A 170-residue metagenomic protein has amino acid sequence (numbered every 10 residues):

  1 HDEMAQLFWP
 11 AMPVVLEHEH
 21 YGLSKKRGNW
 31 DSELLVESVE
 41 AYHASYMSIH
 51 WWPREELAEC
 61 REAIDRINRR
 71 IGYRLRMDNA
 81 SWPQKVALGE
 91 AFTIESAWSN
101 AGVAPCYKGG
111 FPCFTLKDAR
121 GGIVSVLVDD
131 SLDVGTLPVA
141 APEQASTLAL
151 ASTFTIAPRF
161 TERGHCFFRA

Functional and structural regions predicted by a protein language model:
H1-P53: Catalytic-core regions of glycoside hydrolase
S32-W82: Catalytic cores of secreted or luminal carbohydrate-active enzymes
E59-I64, K108-C113, F167-R169: Composition- and surface-driven signal marking solvent-exposed, interaction-prone regions in large proteins
R66-A119: Surface beta-strand/loop "capping" patches
E90, K108, S146-L148, G164: Residue-level preference for beta-strand/loop junctions
T115-D129: Short aromatic-acidic-glycine turn motif
S125-T161: A beta-strand/beta-hairpin structural motif
R159-R169: Short glycine/proline/serine/threonine-rich loop/turn segments at secondary-structure transition edges
